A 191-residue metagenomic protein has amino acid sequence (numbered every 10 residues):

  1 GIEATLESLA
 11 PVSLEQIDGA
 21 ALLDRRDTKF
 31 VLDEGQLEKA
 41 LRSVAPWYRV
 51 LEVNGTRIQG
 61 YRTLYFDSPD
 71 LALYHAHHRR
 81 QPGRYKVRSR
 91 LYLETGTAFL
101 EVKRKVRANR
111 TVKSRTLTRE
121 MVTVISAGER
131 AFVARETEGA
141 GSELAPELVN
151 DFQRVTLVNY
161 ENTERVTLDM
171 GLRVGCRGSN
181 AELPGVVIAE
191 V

Functional and structural regions predicted by a protein language model:
G1-V191: Phosphate-end processing signature that detects enzymes handling 5′-triphosphorylated RNA and polyphosphate
